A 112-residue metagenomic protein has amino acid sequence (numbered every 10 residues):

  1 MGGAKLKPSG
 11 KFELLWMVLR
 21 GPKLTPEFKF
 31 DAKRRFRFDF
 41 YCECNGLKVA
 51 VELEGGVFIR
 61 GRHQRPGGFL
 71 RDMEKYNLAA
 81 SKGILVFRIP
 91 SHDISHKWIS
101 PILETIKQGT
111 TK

Functional and structural regions predicted by a protein language model:
M1-K112: Nucleic-acid endo/exonuclease domains
